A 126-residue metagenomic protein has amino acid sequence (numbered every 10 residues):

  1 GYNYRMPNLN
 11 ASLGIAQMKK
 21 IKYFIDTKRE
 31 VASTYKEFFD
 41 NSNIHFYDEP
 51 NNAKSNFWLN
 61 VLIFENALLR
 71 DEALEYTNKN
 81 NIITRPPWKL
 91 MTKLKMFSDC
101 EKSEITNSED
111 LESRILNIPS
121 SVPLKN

Functional and structural regions predicted by a protein language model:
G1-N126: PLP-dependent aminotransferase class I/II
